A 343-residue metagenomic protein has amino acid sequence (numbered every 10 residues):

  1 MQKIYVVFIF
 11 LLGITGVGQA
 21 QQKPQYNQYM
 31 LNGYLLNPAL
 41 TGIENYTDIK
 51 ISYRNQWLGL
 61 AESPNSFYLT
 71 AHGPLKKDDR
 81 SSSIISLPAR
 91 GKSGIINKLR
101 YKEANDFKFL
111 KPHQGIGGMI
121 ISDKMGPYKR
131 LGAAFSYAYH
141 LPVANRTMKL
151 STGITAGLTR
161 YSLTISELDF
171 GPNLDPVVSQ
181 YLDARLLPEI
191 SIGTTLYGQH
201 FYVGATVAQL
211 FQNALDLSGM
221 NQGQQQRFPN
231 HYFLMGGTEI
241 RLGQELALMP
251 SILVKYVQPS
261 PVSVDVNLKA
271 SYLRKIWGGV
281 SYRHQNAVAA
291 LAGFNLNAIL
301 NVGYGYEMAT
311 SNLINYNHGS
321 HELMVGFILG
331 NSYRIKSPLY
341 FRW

Functional and structural regions predicted by a protein language model:
I4-I14: Sec-dependent N-terminal signal peptides
I14-T15, I49: Hydrophobic alpha-helical membrane context
G16-A20: Sec/Tat signal peptide C-region and signal peptidase I cleavage site
Q21-W343: Subset of outer-membrane beta-barrel
